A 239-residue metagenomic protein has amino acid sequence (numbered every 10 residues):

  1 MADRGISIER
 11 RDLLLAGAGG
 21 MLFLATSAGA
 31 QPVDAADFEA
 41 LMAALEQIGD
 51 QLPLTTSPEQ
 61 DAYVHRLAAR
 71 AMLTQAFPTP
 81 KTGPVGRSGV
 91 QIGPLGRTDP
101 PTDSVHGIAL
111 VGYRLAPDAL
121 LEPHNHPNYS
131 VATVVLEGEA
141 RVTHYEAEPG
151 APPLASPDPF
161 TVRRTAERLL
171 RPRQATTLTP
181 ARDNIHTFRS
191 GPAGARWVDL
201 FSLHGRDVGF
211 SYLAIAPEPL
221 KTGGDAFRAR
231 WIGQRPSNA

Functional and structural regions predicted by a protein language model:
A2-G20: N-terminal secretory signal peptides and thylakoid transit peptides that target proteins across membranes
T26-G107, D158-R164, I215, R228-Q234 (+1 more regions): A short, N-terminal "cap"/entry segment at the start of jelly-roll beta-barrel domains of the cupin/DSBH fold
L110-G112, A132, E167, A175-T177 (+1 more regions): Conserved hydrophobic/aromatic beta-strand scaffold that supports enzyme active sites
V111-N125, A181: Conserved short histidine dyad/triad with adjacent acidic residue
E122-H124, V142-T143, L178, N184-S190: Short beta-strand His + acidic residue motifs that chelate non-heme Fe in jelly-roll/DSBH and cupin folds
Y129-R141: Glycine- and acidic-residue-biased ligand/ion/polar-headgroup-sensing regions
P149-P180: Short acidic-glycine-tyrosine-enriched beta hairpin
T187-N238: Double-stranded beta-helix
